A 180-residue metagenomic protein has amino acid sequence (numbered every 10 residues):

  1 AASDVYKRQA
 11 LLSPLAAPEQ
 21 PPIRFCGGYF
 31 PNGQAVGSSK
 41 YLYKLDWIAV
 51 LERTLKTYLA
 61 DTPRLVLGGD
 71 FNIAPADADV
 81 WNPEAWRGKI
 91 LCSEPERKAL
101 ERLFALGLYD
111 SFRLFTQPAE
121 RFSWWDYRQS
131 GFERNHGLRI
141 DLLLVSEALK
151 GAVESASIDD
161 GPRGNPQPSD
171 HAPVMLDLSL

Functional and structural regions predicted by a protein language model:
A1-Y6: Short, small-residue-biased leader/transition segments that mark boundaries at the very start of proteins
K7-L12, R139-D141, D170-M175: Short hydrophobic/aromatic beta-strand or adjacent loop that forms the aromatic wall/cage of a ligand/substrate-binding
R8-Y29: Beta-strand-turn-beta hairpins that frame and shape the catalytic cleft of phosphate-ester-processing enzymes
L12-P14, Y29, L143-V145, M175-S179: Short, well-ordered beta-strand micro-motif
P22-G37, G68, H171: Active-site-proximal beta-strand elements of phosphoester/diester hydrolases
F30-I48, E84-K89: Surface-exposed cleft-lining segments at the edges of enzyme active sites
W47-I140: Metal-dependent phosphoesterases centered on the DNase I-like endonuclease/exonuclease/phosphatase
S157-L180: Surface polyanion/phosphate-binding segment centered on an Asp-His-Pro turn
